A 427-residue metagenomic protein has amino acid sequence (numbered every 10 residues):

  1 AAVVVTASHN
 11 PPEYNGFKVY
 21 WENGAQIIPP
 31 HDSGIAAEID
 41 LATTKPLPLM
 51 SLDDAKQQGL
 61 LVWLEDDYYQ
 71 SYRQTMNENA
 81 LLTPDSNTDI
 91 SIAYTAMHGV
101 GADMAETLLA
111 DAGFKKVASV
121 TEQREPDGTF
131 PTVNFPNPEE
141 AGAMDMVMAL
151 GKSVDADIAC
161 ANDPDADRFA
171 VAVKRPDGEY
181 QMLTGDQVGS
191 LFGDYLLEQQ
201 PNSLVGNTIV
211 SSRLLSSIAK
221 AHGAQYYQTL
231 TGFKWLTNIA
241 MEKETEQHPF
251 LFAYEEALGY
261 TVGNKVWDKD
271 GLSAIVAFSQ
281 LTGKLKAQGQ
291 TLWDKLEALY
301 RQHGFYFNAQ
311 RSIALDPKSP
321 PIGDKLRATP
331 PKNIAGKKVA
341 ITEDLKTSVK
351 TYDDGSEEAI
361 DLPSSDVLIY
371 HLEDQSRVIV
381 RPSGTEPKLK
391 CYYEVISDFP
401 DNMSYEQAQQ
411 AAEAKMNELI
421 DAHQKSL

Functional and structural regions predicted by a protein language model:
A1-E22: Ferredoxin-reductase
T6, R381-S383: Short beta-strand micro-motifs enriched in acidic
N10-P11, A96-A102, A166-R168, S211-R213 (+3 more regions): Gly/Ser/Thr-rich loops at beta-strand to alpha-helix junctions that form or flank small-molecule/cofactor-binding
E13-V19, L47, D103-L108, T129-V133 (+6 more regions): Short acidic, glycine/serine/threonine-rich loops at helix termini
N15-L150: Gly/Ser/Thr-enriched, mixed-charge loops and adjacent short helices that form phosphate/oxyanion-binding elements
E22-A25, A37, T43-T44, A149-N207 (+1 more regions): Replace "Mg2+/Mn2+-dependent" with "divalent metal-dependent
K152, A156-I158, E179-Q181, P201-R381 (+2 more regions): Phosphate-binding and adjacent anionic-ligand microenvironments
